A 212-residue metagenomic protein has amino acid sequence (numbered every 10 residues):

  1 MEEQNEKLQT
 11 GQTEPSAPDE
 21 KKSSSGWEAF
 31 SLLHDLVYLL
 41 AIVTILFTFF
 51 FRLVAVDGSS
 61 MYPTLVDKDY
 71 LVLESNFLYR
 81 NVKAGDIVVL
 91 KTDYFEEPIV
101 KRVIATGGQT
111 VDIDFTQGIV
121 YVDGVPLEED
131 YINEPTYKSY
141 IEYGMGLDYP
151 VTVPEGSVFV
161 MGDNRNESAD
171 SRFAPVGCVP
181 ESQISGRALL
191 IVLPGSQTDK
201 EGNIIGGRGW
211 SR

Functional and structural regions predicted by a protein language model:
E2-F30, V66-R212: Soluble "head" domains of membrane/secretory-pathway proteins
S31-F51: Hydrophobic membrane-insertion alpha-helices, especially the h-region of bacterial N-terminal signal peptides
L40-V43, G58-S60, N76, P175-V179: Intrinsically disordered, low-complexity boundary segments flanking structured domains
T48, S60, S168-S171: Short linear Ser/Thr-Pro motifs
L53-Y70: Alpha-helical transmembrane signal-anchor/signal-peptide segments
